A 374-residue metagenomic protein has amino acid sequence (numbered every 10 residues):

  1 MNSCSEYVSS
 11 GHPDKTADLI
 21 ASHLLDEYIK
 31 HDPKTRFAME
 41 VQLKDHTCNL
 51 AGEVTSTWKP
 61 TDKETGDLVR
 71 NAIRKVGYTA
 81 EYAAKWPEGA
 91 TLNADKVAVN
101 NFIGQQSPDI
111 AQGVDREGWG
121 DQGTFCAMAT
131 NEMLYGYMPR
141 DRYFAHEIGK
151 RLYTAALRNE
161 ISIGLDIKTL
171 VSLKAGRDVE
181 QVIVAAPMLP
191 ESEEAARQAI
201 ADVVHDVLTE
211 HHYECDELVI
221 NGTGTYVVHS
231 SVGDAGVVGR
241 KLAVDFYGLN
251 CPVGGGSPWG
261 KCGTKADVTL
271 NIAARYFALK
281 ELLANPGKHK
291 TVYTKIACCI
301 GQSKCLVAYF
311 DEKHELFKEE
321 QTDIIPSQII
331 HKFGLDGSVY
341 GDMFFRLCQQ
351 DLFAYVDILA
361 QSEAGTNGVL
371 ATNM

Functional and structural regions predicted by a protein language model:
M1-A38, T154-A155, L359-A364, V369 (+1 more regions): N-terminal, positively charged regions that mediate nucleic acid binding
C4-Y7, D45, D67, N71-H229 (+2 more regions): Glycine-rich, mobile lid/loop segments that gate access to catalytic sites or pores
V8, H12-A17, E117-E132, V227-C251 (+2 more regions): Conserved phosphate/anionic-ligand binding catalytic regions in large, soluble enzymes, centered on
S9-D32, A129-K150, K261-G287: Alpha-helical support elements that line or immediately flank enzyme active sites and cofactor-binding pockets
T35-V41, L165-L173, D216-N221, K288-C299: A short glycine-rich, hydrophobically flanked beta-strand micro-motif that places a catalytic Asp/Glu for divalent metal
M39-T57: Short, charge-patterned binding micro-sites
T55-S56, T124-F125, Q198, H205 (+1 more regions): Conserved mixed alpha/beta catalytic, RNA-binding, or beta-rich assembly cores of soluble enzyme, regulatory
A284, H289-M374: Internal helix-turn-beta structural module
